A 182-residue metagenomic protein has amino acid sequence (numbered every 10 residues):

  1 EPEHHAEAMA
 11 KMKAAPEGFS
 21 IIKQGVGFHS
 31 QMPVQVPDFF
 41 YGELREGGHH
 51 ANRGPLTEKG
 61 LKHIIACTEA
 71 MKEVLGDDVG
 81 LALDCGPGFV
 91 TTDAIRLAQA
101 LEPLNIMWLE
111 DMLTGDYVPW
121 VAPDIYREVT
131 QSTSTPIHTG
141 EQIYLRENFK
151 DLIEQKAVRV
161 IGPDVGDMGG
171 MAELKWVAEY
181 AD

Functional and structural regions predicted by a protein language model:
E1-V129: Metal-dependent enolase-superfamily TIM-barrel catalytic cores that perform enediolate-based chemistry
W120-D182: Catalytic alpha/beta core domains of metabolic enzymes, predominantly
